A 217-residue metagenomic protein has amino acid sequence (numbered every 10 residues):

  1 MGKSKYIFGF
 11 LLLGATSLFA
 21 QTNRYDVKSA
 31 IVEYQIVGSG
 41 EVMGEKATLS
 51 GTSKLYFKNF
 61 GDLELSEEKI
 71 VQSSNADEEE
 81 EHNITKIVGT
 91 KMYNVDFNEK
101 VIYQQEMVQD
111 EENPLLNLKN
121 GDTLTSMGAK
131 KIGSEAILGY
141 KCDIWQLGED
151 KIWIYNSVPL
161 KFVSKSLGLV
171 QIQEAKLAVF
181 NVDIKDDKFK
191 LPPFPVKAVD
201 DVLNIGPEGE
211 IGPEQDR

Functional and structural regions predicted by a protein language model:
M1-R24: Bacterial Sec-dependent N-terminal signal peptides
T22-R217: Extended soluble regions of mature proteins
